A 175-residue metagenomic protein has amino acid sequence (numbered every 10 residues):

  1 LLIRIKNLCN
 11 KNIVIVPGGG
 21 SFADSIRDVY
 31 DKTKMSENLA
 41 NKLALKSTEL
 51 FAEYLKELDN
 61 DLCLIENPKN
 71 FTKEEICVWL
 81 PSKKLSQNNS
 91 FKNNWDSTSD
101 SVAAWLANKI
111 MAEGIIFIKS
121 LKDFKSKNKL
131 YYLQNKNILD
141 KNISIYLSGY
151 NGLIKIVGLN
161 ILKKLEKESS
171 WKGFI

Functional and structural regions predicted by a protein language model:
L1-F174: Nucleotide/pyrophosphate-binding catalytic subdomain
